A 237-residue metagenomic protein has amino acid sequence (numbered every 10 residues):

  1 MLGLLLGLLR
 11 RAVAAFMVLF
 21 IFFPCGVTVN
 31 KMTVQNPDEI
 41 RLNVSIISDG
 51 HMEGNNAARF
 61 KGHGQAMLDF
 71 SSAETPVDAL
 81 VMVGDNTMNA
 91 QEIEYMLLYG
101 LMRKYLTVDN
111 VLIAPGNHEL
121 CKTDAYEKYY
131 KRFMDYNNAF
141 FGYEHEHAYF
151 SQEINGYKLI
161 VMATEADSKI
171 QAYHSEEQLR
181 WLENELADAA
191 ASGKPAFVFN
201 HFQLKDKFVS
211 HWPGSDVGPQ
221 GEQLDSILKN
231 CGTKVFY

Functional and structural regions predicted by a protein language model:
M1-A14: N-terminal Sec-pathway targeting helices
C25-M96: N-terminal active-site segment of His-dependent metallophosphoesterases
T33-S45, S151-V161, A191-P195: Beta-strand-turn-beta hairpins that frame and shape the catalytic cleft of phosphate-ester-processing enzymes
N43-Q65, T87-A90, C121-Y143, S168-H174 (+1 more regions): Acidic/histidine-rich helix-loop elements that form or flank divalent-metal/phosphate-binding sites at the catalytic
I46-S48, L80-D85, V111-N117, F197-N200 (+1 more regions): Active-site neighborhood of phospho(di)ester-bond hydrolases with catalytic His/Asp-centered motifs
R59, A172-Y173, A189-Y237: Active-site-proximal segments of metal-dependent phosphoesterases and phosphodiesterases across multiple
E92-A190, P219-G232: Extended active-site neighborhood of metal-dependent phosphoesterases/phosphodiesterases
